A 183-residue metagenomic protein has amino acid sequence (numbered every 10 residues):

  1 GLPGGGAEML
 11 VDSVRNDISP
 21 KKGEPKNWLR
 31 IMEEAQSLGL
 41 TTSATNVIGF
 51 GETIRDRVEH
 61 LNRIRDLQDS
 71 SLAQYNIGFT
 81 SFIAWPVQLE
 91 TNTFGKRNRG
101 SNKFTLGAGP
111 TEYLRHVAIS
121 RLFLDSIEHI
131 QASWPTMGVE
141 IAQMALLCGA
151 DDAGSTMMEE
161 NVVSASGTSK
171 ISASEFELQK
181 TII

Functional and structural regions predicted by a protein language model:
G1-L40, V47-S71, R97-A108, G167-S169: Conserved non-cysteine loop/helix-boundary elements of the Radical SAM core domain that shape
G4-G6, T42-I48, S81-P86, W134: A cross-domain feature marking catalytic cores of carbohydrate-active enzymes and several ubiquitous metabolic/repair
R30-T42, I119-H129: A structural motif corresponding to the C-terminal end of an alpha-helix and its immediate exit/capping segment
L61-R65, D69-I183: Auxiliary Fe-S-binding modules of radical SAM enzymes
